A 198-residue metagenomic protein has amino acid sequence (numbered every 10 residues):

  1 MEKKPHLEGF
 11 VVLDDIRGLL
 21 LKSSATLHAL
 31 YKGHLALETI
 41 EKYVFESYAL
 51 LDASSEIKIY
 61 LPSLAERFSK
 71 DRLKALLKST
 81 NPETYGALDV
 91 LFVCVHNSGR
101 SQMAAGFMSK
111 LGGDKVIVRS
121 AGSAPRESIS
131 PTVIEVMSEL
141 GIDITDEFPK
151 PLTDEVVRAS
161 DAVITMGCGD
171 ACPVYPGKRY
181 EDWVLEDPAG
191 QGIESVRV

Functional and structural regions predicted by a protein language model:
G9-L13, C172-V198: Phosphate-binding/catalytic loops
D14-H34, E139: N-terminal, polar/charged subdomain of small-to-medium soluble alpha/beta proteins
L21, L37-F45: Short, well-structured alpha-helical segments
D52-N81, G86: Short, charged early-sequence alpha-helical segments and their helix-coil boundaries
A75-T153: Conserved active-site segments centered on acidic
S160: An anion/phosphate-binding loop that grips the pyrophosphate of nucleotide cofactors and donors
T165-A171: Short, polar loop motifs at secondary-structure junctions
